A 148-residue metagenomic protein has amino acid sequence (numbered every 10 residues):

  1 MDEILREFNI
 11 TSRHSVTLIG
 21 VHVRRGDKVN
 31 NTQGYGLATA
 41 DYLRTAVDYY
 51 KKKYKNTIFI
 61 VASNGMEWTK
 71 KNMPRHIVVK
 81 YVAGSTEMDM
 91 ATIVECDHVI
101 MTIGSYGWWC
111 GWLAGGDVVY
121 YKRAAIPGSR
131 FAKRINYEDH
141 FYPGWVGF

Functional and structural regions predicted by a protein language model:
M1-K53, G144: Secretory-pathway luminal glycosyltransferase catalytic domains
I4-I10, W68-T69, P127-A132: Intrinsically disordered, low-complexity boundary segments flanking structured domains
G20, V78-V79, V118, W145-G147: Conserved beta-strand scaffold positions in the cores of enzyme catalytic domains, especially in NTP/NDP-utilizing
Q33-G34, M73, F131-K133: Short aromatic-enriched loop/helix-cap "lid" or pocket-rim segments at secondary-structure transitions that line
T39, I77, V118, N136-Y137: Generic alpha-helical propensity signal that fires on short helical segments and nearby coil/disordered stretches
D48-R123, G128: Donor-binding and catalytic core of enzymes assembling or modifying cell-surface/extracellular glycoconjugates
S129-F148: Leloir-type glycosyltransferase catalytic cores
